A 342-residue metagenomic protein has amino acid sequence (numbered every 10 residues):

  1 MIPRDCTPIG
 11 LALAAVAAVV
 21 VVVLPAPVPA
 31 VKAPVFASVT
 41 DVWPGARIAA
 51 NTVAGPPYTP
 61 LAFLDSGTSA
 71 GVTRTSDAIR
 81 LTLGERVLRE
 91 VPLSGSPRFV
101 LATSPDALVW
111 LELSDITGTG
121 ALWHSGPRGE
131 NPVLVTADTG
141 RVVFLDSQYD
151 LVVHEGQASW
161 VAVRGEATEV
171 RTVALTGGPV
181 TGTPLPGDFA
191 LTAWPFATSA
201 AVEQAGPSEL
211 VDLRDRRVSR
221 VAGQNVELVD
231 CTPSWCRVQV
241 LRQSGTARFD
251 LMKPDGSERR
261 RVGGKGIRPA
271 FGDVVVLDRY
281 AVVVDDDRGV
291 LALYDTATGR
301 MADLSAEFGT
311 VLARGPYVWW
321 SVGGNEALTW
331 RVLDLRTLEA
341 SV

Functional and structural regions predicted by a protein language model:
D5-P27: Hydrophobic membrane-insertion alpha-helices, especially the h-region of bacterial N-terminal signal peptides
V21-L61, R74-S94, I116-V142, A162-G187 (+5 more regions): Surface-exposed loop/turn elements that mediate protein-protein interactions on large endomembrane-trafficking
P56-S66, F99-S104, Y149-H154, F189-A193 (+3 more regions): Structural signature of eukaryotic scaffold interfaces centered on beta-propeller domains
S69-G71, I79, R98: Extracytoplasmic intrinsically disordered, low-complexity "stalk/linker" and propeptide segments that are Pro/Thr-rich
S69-T73, L108-L111, A158-V161, F196-V202 (+3 more regions): Residue position within the beta-strands of beta-propeller blades
P97, R141-Q148: Extracytoplasmic beta-rich repeat domains
L101-D106, E112-W123: An acidic-aromatic
